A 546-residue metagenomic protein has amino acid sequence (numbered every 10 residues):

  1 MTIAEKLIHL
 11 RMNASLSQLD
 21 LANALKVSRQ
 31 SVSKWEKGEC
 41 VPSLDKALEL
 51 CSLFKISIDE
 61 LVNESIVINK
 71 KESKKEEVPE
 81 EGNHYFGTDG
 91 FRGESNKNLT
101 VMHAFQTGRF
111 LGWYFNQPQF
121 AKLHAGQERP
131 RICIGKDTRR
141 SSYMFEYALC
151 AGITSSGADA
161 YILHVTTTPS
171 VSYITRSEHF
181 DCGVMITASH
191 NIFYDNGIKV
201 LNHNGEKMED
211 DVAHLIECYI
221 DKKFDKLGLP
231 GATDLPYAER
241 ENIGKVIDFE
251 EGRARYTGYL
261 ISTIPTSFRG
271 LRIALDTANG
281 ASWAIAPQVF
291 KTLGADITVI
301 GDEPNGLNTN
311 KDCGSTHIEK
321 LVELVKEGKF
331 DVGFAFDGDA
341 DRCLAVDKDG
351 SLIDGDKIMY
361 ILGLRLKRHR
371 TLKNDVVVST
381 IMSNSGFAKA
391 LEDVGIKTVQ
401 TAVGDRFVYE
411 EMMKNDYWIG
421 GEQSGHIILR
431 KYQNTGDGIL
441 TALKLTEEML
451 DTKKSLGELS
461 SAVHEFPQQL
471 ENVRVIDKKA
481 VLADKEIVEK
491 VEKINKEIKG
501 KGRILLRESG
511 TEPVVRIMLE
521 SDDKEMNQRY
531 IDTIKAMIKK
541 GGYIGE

Functional and structural regions predicted by a protein language model:
E5-A24: Short basic helix-loop element that most often maps to the first helix and adjoining turn of HTH DNA-binding modules
L25-V41, N63-I66: Recognition helix of helix-turn-helix/homeodomain-like DNA-binding domains that insert into the DNA major groove
D45-E60: DNA major-groove recognition helix of helix-turn-helix/homeodomain DNA-binding modules
K74-A151, S155-S156, V246-L271, K479 (+1 more regions): An N-terminal, well-structured beta->alpha segment
V78-E81, E94, K122, N196-K326: Gly/Ser/Thr-enriched, mixed-charge loops and adjacent short helices that form phosphate/oxyanion-binding elements
A121-K122, R131-D195, Q288-V346: N-terminal small/polar loop signature for handling phosphorylated ligands or for N-terminal nucleophile
L163, H214, C218-T257, K348-G421 (+1 more regions): Proline/glycine-rich low-complexity loops and linkers
D195, V332, H369-E546: Phosphate-binding and adjacent anionic-ligand microenvironments
